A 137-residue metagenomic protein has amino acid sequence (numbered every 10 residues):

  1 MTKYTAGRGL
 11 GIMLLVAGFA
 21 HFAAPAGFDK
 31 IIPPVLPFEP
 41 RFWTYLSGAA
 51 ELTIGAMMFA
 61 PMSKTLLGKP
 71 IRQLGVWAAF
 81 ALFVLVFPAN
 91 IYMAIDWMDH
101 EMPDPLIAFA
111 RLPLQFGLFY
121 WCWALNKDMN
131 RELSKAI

Functional and structural regions predicted by a protein language model:
M1-I137: Membrane-interface extramembranous regions
